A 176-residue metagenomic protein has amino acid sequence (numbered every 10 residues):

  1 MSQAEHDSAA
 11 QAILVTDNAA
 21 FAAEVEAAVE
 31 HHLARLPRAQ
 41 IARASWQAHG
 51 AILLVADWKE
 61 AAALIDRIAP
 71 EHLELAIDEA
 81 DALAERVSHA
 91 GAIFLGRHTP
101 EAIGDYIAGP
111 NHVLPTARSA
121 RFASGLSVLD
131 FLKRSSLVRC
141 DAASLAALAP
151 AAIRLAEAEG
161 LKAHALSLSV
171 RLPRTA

Functional and structural regions predicted by a protein language model:
M1-A63: ALDH superfamily catalytic-core signature
W58, D66-A176: C-terminal core of ALDH-fold dehydrogenases
